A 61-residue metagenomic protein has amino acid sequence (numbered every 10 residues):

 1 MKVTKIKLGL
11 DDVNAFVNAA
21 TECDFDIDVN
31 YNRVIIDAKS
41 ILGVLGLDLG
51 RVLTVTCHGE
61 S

Functional and structural regions predicted by a protein language model:
M1-K7: Short glycine-/aliphatic-rich beta-strand segments at the starts of folded cytosolic domains
T4, T21, T54-T56: Residue-identity detector for threonine
K5, D26-D28: Residue-level detector of beta-strand face positions
G9, V34, H58-E60: Short beta->alpha junction loops/turns
D12-D26, V34-R51: Amphipathic alpha-helical interaction surfaces in cytosolic regulatory modules
R51-S61: C-terminal structural segments of small proteins and small subunits
